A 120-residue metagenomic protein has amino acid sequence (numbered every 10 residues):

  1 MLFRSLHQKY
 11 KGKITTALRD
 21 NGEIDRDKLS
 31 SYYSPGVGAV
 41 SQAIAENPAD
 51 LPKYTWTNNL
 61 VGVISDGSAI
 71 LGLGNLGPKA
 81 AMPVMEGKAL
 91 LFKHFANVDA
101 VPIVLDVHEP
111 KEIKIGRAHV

Functional and structural regions predicted by a protein language model:
M1-L2, H119: Short, small-residue-biased leader/transition segments that mark boundaries at the very start of proteins
L6-K11, T15-G22, K88-A100: Extended, charged alpha/beta regions that create polyanion-binding interfaces
Q8, L51-T57, I64, K93-H94: Solvent-exposed alpha-helices and their adjacent loops that cap or buttress functional pockets in soluble metabolic
G12-K53: An N-cap/entry alpha-helix motif that binds or orients negatively charged groups
I24-D25, S65-N75, F92-P102: Gly-rich Lys/Arg/Thr-decorated short loops/hinges at beta-loop-alpha junctions or inter-strand turns that position
G38, A45-L60, L73, E86 (+1 more regions): Short, glycine/charged-enriched hinge/interface segments at domain edges or termini
E46-K53, H94, V98-R117: An N-terminal-biased, well-structured beta-alpha scaffold segment characteristic of Rossmann-like dinucleotide-binding
L71-M85: Glycine- and acidic-residue-enriched helix-capping/strand-helix junction motifs
